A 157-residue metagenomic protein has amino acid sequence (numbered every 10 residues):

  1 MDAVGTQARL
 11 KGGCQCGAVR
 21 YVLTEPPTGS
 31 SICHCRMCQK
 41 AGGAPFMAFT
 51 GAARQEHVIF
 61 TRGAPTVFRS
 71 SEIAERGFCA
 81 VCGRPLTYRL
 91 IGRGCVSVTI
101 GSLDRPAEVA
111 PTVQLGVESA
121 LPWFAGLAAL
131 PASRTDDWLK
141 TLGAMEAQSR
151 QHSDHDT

Functional and structural regions predicted by a protein language model:
M1-T157: A short Gly-Trp-Pro
